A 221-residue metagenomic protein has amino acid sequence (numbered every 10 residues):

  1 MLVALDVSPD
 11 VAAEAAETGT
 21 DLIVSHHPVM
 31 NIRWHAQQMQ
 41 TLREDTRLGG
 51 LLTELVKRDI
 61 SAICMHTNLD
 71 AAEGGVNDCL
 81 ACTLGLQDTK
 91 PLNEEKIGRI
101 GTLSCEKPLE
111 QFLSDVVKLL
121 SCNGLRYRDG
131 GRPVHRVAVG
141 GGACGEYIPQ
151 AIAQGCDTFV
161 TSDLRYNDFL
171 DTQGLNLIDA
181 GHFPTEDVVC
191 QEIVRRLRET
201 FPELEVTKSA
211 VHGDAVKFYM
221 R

Functional and structural regions predicted by a protein language model:
M1-R221: Active-site catalytic microenvironments in core metabolic enzymes, especially phosphate/sugar-handling
